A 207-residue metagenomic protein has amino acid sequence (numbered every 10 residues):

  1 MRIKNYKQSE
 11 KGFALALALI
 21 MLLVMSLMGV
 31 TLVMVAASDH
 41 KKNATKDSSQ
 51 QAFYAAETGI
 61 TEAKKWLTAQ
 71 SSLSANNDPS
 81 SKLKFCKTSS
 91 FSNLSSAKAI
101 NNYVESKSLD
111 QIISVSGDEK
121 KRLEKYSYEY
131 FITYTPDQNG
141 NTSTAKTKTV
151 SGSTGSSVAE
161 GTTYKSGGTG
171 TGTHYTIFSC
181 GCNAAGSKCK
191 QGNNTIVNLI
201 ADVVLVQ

Functional and structural regions predicted by a protein language model:
R2, Y6, E10-L17, L22 (+1 more regions): Terminal alpha-helical segments
